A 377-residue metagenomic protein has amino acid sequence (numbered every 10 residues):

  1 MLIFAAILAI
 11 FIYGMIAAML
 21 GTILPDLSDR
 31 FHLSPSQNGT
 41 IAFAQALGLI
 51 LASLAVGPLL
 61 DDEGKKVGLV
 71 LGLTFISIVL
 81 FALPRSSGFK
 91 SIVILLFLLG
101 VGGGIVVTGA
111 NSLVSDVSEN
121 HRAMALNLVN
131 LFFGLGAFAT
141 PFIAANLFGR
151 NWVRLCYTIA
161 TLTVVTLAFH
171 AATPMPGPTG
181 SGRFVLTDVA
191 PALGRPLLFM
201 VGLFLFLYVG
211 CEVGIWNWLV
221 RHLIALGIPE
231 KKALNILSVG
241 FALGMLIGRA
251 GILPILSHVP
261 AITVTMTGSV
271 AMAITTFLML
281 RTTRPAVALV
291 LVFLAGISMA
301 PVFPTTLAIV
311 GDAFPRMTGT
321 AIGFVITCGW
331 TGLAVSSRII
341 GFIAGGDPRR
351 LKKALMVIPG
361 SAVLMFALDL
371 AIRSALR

Functional and structural regions predicted by a protein language model:
L20-G21, R195-V239, L243-L246: Extracytoplasmic gate region of multi-pass secondary transporters
L27-S28, L59-L60, I143-R150, L223-I224 (+3 more regions): Interfacial helix-cap and linker-helix signal at transmembrane-aqueous boundaries of multi-pass secondary transporters
H32, G64, R85-K90, E119 (+2 more regions): Helix-breaking motifs and short loop linkers at transmembrane-helix boundaries and internal kinks in secondary membrane
L51-K90: Conserved MFS/SLC helix-loop-helix module at the cytosolic interface between two early adjacent transmembrane helices
A52-G64, G248-P260, A344: Helix-to-loop junctions at the C-terminal end of transmembrane segments in multipass secondary transporters
L95-L131: Cytoplasmic helix-loop-helix junction between adjacent transmembrane helices in 12-TM secondary transporters
N120, N127-P174: Helix-loop-helix hairpin linking two adjacent transmembrane segments in secondary transporters
V259-T306: C-terminal transmembrane helical hairpin of 12-TM major facilitator-type secondary transporters
